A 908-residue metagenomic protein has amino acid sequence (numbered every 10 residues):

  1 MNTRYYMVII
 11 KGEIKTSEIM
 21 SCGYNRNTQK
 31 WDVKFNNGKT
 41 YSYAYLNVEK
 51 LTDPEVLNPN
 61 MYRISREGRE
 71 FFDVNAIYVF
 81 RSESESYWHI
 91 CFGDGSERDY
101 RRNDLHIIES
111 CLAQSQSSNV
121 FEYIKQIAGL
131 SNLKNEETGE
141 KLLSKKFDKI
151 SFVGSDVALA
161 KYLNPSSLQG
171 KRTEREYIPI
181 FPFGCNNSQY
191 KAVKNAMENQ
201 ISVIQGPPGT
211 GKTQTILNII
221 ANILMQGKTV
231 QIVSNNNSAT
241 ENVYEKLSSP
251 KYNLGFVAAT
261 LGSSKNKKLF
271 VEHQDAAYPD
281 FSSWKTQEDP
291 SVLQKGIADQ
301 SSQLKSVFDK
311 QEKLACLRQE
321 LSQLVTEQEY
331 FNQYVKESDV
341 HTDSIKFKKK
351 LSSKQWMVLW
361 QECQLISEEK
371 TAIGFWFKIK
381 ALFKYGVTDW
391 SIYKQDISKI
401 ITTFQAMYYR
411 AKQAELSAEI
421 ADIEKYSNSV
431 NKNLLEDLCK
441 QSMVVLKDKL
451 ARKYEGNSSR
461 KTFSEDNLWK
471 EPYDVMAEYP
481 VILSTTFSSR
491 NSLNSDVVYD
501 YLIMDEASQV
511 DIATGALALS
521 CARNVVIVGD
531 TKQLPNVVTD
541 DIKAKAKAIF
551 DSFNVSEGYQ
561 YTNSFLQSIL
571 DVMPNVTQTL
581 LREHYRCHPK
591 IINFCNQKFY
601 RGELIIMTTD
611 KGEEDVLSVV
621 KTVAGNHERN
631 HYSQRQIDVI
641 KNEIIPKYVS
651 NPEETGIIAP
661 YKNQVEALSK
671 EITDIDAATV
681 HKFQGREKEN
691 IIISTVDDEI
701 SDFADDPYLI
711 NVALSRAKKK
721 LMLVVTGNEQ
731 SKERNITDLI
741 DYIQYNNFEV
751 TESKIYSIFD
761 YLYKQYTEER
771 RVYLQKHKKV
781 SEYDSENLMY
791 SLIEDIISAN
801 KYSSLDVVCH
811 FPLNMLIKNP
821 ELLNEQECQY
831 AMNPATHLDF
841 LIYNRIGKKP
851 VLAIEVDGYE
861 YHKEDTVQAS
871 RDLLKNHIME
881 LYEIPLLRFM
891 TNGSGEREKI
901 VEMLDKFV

Functional and structural regions predicted by a protein language model:
M1-L57, G262-S427: Charged C-terminal transducer/switch regions of large nucleotide-driven machines
V48, D53-P54, N58-N195, K267-Q287 (+1 more regions): Pre-P-loop entry segment of helicase/translocase ATPase cores
I77-S84, G93-S96, R102, L168-W284 (+3 more regions): ASCE P-loop NTPase helicase motor core
Q116-G184, S353-V498: Conserved helicase NTPase catalytic core signature
V497-I503, R686-D698, K720-L723: A short beta-strand element within the Helicase C-terminal
I542-T579, N596, I700-S803: Helicase C-terminal subdomain and adjacent C-terminal extension
E603-E671: Conserved helicase/translocase motor-coupling segment
K754-V908: Nucleic-acid endo/exonuclease domains
